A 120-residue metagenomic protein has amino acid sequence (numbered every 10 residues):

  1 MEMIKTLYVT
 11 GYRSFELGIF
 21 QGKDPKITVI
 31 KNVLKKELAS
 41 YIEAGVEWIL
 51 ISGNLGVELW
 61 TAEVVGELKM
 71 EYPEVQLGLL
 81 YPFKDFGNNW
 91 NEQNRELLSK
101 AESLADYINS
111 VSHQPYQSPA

Functional and structural regions predicted by a protein language model:
E2-A120: Acidic/glycine-enriched connector segments
